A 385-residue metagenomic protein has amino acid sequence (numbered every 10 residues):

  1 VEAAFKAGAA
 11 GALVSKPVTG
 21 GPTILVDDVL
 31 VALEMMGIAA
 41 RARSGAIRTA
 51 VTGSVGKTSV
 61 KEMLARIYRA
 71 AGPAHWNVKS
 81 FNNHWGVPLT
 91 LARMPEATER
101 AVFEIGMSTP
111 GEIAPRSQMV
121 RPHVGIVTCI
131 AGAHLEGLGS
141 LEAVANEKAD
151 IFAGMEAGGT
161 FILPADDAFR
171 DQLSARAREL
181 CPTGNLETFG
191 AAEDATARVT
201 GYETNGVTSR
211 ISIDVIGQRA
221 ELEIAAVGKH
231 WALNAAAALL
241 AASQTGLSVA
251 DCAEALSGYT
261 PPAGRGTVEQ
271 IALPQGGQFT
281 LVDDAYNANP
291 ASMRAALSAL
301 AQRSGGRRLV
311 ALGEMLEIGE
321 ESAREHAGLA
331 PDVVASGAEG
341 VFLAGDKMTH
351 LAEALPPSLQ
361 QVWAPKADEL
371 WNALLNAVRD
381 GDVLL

Functional and structural regions predicted by a protein language model:
V1-M35, A39, R303, D332 (+2 more regions): N-terminal leader/targeting and accessory segments in enzymes
A3, A39, M63-I67, A255 (+2 more regions): Rossmann-fold NAD(P)-dependent oxidoreductase module
A10-G11, I47, E99, H123 (+2 more regions): Short acidic/polar active-site loop segments enriched in Thr and Asp
S15-T23, R116, D171-E179, H350-P357: Short loop/helix-cap segments at secondary-structure boundaries that form the rim of catalytic
G21, H123, G137, A157 (+5 more regions): ATP-dependent carboxylate-amine ligase
A32-A165, D171-T183: Phosphate-binding loop of NTP-binding sites
L33-M36, L64, Y68, T90-L91 (+3 more regions): Buried hydrophobic packing segments
